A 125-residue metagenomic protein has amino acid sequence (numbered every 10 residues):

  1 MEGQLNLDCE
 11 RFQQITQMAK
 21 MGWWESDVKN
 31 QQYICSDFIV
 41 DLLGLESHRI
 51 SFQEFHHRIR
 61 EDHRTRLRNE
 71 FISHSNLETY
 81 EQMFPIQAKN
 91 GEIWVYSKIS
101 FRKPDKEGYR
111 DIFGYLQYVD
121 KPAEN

Functional and structural regions predicted by a protein language model:
M1-E10, Q117-N125: PAS-associated C-terminal cap
Q4-H56, W94-S100: PAS-family sensory domain signal
T16-G22, S73-M83: PAS/PAS-like sensory domains
S26, P85-I93, K103-P104: PAS-family sensory domains
I50-I72: PAS/Per-ARNT-Sim sensory domains
S97-A123: Short loop/turn elements at sensory-signaling interfaces that couple input to output
